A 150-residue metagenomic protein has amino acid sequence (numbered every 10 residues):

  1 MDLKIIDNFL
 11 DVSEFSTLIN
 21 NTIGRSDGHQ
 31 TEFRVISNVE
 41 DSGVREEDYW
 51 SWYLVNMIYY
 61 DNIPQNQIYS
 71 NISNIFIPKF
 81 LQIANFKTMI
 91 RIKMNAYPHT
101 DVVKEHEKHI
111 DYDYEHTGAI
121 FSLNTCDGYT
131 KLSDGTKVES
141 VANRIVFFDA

Functional and structural regions predicted by a protein language model:
M1-K87: Non-heme Fe(II)/2-oxoglutarate
Y60-A150: Catalytic core of non-heme Fe(II) oxygenases with the double-stranded beta-helix
